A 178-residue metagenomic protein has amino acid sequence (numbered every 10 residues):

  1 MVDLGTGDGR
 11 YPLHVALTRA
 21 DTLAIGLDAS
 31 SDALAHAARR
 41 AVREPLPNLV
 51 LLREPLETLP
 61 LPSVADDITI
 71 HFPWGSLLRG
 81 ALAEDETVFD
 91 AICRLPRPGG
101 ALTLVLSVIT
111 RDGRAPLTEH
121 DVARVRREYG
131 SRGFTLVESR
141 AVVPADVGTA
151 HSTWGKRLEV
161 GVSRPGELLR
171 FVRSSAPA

Functional and structural regions predicted by a protein language model:
G9-L13: Glycine-rich SAM-binding Motif I of class I
S30: Conserved SAM/SAH-binding beta-strand->alpha-helix loop
A37-A38: Conserved SAM-binding loop
P45-L56: Conserved SAM-binding strand-loop segment of SAM-dependent methyltransferases
L59-D67: A short acidic, Gly/Pro-enriched loop at the edge of an enzyme's catalytic core that lines a small-molecule cofactor
E84-P98: A short glycine-rich, Lys/Arg-flanked "PGG" loop and its adjoining helix->strand segment in the class I
G99-S107: Conserved beta-strand signature within the Rossmann-like core of class I S-adenosyl-L-methionine
R114-A178: Class I S-adenosyl-L-methionine
